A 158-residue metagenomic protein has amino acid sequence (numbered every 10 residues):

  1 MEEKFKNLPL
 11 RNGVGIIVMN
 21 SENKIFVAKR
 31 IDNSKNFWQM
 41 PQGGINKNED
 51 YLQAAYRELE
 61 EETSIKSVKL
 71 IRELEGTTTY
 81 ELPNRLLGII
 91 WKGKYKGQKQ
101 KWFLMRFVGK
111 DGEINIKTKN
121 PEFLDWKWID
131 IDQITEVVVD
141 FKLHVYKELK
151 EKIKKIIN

Functional and structural regions predicted by a protein language model:
M1-S21, K92-G93: Acidic, metal-coordinating catalytic segment for phosphate/diphosphate chemistry, firing primarily on the Nudix
V14, G44-I45: Gly/Ser/Thr-rich helix-start
R30: Short loop/turn segments immediately following the C-termini of beta-strands
N33-N36: A conserved beta-turn-beta hairpin within the catalytic core of GNAT-like acetyltransferases that forms part
Q39-P41: A short gly/proline-enriched turn/hairpin at secondary-structure junctions
N46-D140: Unchanged
D132-N158: Charged phosphate-binding loop/patch that engages nucleotide di/tri-phosphates or the phosphate backbone of nucleic
